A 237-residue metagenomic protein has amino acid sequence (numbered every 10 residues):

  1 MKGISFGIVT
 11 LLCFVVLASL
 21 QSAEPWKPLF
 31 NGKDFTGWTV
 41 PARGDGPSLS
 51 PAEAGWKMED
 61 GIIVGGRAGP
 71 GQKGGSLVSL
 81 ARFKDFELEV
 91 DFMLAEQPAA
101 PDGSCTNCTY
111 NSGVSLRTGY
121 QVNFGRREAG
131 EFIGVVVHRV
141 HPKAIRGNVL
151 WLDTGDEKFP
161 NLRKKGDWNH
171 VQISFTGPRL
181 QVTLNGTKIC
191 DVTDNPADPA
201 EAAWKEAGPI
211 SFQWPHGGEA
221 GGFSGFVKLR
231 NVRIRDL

Functional and structural regions predicted by a protein language model:
M1-F6: Positively charged n-region of N-terminal signal peptides that target proteins for export
G7-A18: Bacterial N-terminal signal peptides
Q21-L237: Carbohydrate-interacting regions of secretory-pathway proteins
